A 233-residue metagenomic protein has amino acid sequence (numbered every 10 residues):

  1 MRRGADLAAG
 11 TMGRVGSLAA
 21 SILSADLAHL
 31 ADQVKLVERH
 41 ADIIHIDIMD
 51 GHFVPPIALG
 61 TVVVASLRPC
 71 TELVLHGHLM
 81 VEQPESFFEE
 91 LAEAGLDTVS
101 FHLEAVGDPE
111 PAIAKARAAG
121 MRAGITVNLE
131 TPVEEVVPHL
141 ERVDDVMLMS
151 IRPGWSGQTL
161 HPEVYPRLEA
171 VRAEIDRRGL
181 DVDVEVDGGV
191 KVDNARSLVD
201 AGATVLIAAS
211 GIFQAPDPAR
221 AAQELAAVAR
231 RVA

Functional and structural regions predicted by a protein language model:
R2-L27, A31-D32, A233: N-terminal amphipathic alpha-helix/helix-capping segment at the start of soluble metabolic enzymes
S17-S21, I44-I46, L67, L75-L79 (+5 more regions): Hydrophobic faces of well-ordered beta-strands that scaffold small-molecule active sites in alpha/beta enzyme cores
D26-H29, A41, C70, S86-F87 (+1 more regions): Conserved anion-binding
L30, V37, D47, L91 (+6 more regions): Conserved, mostly hydrophobic/aromatic
Q33-V34, E85-E93, E130-R142, G189-V205: Catalytic cores of alpha/beta
I44-G60, I151-T159: Glycine-rich, proline-tolerant flexible connector loops at the mouths of alpha/beta enzymes
H52-P84, F88, A195-I212: A short alpha/beta connector and helix-capping loop motif
V199, F213-A233: C-terminal helical cap(s) of enzyme catalytic domains, especially alpha/beta-barrels
